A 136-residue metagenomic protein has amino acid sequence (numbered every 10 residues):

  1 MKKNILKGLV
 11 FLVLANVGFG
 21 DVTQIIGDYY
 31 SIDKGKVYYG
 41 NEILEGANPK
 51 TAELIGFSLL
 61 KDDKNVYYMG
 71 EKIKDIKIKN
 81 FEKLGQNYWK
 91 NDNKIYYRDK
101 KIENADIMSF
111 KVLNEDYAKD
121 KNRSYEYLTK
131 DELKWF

Functional and structural regions predicted by a protein language model:
M1-K2, F19: Intrinsic structural disorder
K2-F11: Sec-dependent signal peptide recognition, specifically the positively charged N-region followed immediately by
F11-F19: Hydrophobic h-region of N-terminal signal peptides that target proteins for export in Gram-negative bacteria
G18-F136: Non-catalytic tandem-repeat scaffold regions and their flanking low-complexity/translocation tails
